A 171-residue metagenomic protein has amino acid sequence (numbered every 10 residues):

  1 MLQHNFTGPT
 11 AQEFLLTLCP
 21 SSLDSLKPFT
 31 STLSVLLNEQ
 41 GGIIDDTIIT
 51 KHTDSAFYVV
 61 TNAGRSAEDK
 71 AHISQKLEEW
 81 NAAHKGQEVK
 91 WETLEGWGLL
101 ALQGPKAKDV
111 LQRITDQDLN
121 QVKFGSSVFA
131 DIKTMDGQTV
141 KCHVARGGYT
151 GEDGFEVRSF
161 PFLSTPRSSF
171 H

Functional and structural regions predicted by a protein language model:
M1-H171: Basic, glycine/lysine-rich polyanion-binding surfaces/domains
